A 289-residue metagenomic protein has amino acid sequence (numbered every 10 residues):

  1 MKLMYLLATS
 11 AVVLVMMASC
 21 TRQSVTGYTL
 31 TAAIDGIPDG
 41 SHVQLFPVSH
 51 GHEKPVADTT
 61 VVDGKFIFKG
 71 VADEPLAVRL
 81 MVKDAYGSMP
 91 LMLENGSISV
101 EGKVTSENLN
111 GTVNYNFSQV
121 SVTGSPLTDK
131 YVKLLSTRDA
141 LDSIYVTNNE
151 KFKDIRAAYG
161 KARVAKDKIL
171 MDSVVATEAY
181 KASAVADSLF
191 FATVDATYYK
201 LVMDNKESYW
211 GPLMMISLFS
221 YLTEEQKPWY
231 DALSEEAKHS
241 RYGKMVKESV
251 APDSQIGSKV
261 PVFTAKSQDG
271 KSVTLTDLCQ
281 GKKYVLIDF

Functional and structural regions predicted by a protein language model:
M1-A32: Bacterial Sec-dependent N-terminal signal peptides
C20-S183: A non-transmembrane, solvent-exposed segment enriched in polar/low-complexity residues
E53-P55, K259, K283: Short, small/polar residue-rich loop motifs at catalytic or cofactor-binding pockets
S99-Y115, F191-I256: N-terminal targeting signals for export/organelle localization
R138, A176-V202: Short amphipathic alpha-helical coiled-coil/interface segments
M214, F263, I287: Conserved hydrophobic/aromatic pocket- or pore-lining residues that grip, position, or stack substrates in active sites
M245-Q280: N-terminal "domain-start" segment that seeds a small globular fold
K283-F289: Conserved redox-active cysteine motifs that mediate thiol-disulfide chemistry, especially di-cysteine Cys-X(1-2)-Cys
